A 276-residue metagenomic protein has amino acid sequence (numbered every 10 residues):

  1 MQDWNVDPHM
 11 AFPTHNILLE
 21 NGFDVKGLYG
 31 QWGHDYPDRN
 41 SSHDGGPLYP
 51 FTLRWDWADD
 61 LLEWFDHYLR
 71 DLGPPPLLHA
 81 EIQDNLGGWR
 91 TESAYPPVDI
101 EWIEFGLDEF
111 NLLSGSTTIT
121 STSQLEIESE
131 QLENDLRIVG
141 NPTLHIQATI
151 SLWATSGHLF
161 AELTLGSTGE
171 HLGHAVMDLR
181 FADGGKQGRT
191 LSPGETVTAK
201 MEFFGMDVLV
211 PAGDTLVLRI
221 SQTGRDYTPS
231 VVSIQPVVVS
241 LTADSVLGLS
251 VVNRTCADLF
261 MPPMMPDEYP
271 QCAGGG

Functional and structural regions predicted by a protein language model:
M1-D3, W32, T223: Acidic beta-to-alpha connecting loop that harbors the catalytic carboxylate
W4-F12: Conserved alpha/beta-hydrolase "acid-adjacent" motif
L18-H43: Catalytic histidine neighborhood in serine/cysteine hydrolases with alpha/beta-hydrolase-type architecture
S41-W55, L132, K186-Q187, F204: Active-site rim elements
L48-L78: Catalytic active-site module of serine/aspartate enzymes centered on a nucleophile-bearing elbow/loop
L78-G87: Short phosphate-coordinating micro-motif centered on Lys-Gly-acidic
G106-G276: Intrinsically disordered, low-complexity Ser/Thr/Gly-rich stretches
